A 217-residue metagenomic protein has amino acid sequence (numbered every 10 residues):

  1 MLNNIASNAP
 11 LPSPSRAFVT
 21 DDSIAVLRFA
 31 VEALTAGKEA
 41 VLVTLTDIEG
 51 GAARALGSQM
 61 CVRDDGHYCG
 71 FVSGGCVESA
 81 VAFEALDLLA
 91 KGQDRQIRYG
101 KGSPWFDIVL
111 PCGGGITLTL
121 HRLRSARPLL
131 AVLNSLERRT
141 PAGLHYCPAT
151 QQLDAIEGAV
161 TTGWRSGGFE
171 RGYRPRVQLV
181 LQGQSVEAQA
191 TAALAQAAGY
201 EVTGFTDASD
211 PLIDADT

Functional and structural regions predicted by a protein language model:
M1-T217: Segments forming oxygen-rich coordination pockets for charged ligands
